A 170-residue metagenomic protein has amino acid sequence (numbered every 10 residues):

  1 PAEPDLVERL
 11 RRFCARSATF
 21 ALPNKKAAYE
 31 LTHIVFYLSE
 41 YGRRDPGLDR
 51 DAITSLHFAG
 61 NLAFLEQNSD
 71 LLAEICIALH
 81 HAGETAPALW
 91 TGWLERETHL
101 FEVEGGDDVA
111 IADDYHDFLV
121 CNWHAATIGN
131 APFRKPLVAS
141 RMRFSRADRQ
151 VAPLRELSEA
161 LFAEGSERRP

Functional and structural regions predicted by a protein language model:
P1-T85, W90-T98: Eukaryote-skewed repeat-based solenoidal scaffolds used as protein-protein interaction platforms, primarily
H81-P170: Terminal, non-catalytic domain-edge segments
